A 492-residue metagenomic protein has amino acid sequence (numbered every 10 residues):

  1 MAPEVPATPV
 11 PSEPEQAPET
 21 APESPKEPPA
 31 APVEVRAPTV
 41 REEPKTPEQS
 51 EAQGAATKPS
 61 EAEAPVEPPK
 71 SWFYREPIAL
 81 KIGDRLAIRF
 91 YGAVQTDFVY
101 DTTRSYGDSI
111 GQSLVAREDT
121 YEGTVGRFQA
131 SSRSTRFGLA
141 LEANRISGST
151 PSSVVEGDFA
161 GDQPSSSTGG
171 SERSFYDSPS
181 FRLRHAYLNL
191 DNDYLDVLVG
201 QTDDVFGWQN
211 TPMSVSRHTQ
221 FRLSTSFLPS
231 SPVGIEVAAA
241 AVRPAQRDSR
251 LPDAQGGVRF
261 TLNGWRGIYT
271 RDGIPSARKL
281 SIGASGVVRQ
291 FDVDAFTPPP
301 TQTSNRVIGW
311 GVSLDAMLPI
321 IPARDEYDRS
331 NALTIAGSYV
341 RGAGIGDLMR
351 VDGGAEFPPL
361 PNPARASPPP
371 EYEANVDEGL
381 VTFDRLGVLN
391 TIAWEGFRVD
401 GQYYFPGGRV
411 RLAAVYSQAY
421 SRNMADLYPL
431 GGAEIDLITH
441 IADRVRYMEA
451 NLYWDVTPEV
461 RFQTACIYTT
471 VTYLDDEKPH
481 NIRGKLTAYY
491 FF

Functional and structural regions predicted by a protein language model:
M1-G107: N-terminal periplasmic/intermembrane-space "pro-region" immediately following the signal or transit peptide
A55, V115-T120, S165-S167, D204 (+7 more regions): Flexible, solvent-exposed coil segments and beta strand-coil junctions, predominantly the extracellular/periplasmic
R75-I110, A116, T120-Q255, R259-N263 (+3 more regions): Outer membrane beta-barrel
A79, T124-F128, E172-D177, N210-S214 (+6 more regions): Outer-membrane beta-barrel domain signature
G83-R85, F128-S134, Y176-L183, S214-H218 (+9 more regions): Transmembrane beta-barrel outer-membrane domains
G256, H480-F492: Outer-membrane beta-barrel "beta-signal"
R259, T270-A442, R446: Detector for outer-membrane/organellar transmembrane beta-barrel domains, recognizing the amphipathic beta-strand
L412-V415, Y453, V460-I467: Conserved active-site loop/cleft motifs that coordinate metal ions or position small ligands
